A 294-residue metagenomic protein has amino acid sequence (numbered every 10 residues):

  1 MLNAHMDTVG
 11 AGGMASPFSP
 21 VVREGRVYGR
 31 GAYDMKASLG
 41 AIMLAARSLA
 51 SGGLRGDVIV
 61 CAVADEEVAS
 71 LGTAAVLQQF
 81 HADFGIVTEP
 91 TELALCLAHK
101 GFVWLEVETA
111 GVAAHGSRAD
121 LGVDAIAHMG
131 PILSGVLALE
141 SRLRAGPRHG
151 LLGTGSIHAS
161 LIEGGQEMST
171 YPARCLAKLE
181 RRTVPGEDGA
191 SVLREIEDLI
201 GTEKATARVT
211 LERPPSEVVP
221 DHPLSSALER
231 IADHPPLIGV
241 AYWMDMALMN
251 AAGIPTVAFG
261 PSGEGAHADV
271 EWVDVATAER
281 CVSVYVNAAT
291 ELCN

Functional and structural regions predicted by a protein language model:
M1, V27, D83-V87, E106 (+1 more regions): Short glycine-aspartate micro-motif
M1-A62, F80: Active-site metal-coordination/substrate-binding segment of hydrolases, especially metallo-dependent peptidases
T8-G10, K36, D65-V68, L93-A94 (+2 more regions): Short, small-residue-enriched loops and turns at beta-alpha junctions that line or gate enzyme active sites
P20-V21, G52-L54, L77-F80, L97-G101 (+2 more regions): Solvent-exposed alpha-helices and their adjacent loops that cap or buttress functional pockets in soluble metabolic
R23, F80-H81, E203, A252: Short, structured coil segments at secondary-structure junctions
G29, V60, I86-T88, L237-V240: General beta-strand structural signal in soluble alpha/beta enzymes
R55-A127, P131: Histidine/acidic-residue-rich, glycine-tolerant segments that coordinate divalent metal ions
L97, W104-N294: Metal-dependent amide/peptide-bond hydrolase catalytic core, centered on the "pita-bread" metallohydrolase fold
